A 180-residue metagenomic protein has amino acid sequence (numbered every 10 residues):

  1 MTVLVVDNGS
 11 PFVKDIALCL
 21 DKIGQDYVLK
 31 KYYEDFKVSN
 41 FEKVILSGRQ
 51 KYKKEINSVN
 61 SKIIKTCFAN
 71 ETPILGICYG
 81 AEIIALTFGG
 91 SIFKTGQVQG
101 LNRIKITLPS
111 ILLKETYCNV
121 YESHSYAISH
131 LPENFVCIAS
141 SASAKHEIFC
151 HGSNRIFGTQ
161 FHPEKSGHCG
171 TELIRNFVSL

Functional and structural regions predicted by a protein language model:
M1-T2, N119: Residues that mark the start of a beta-strand
T2, S10-G76, F88: Flexible gly/pro-rich beta->alpha loop and the following alpha-helix that scaffold active-site loops
V5-P11, F161-L180: RNA-binding accessory domains that recognize and position tRNA/RNA substrates
N8, L46-R49, S125, F161-P163: Glycine-rich His-Gly loop
F12, K51-K53, A81, A127-S129 (+1 more regions): Glycine-rich nucleotide phosphate-binding loop and flanking beta-alpha elements of Rossmann-like dinucleotide-binding
K22-I23, N60-I64, I92-F93, I138-A139 (+1 more regions): Glycine-rich, phosphate-binding/catalytic loops in enzymes
K65-T66, L86-G152, I156, F161-H168: Pocket-forming structural segment of enzyme catalytic cores
C78-L86: Glycine-rich nucleophile elbow surrounding the catalytic serine of serine-hydrolase chemistry
